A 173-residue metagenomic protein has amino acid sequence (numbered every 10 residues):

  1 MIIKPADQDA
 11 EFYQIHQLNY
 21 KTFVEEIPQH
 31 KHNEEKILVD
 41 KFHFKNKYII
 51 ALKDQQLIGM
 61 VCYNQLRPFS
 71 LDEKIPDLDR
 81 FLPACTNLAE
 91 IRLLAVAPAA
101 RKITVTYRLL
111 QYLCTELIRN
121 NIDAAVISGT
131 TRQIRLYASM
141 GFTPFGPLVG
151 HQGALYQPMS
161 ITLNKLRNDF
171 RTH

Functional and structural regions predicted by a protein language model:
M1-L38, H43, Y48-I58: Short amphipathic alpha-helix that is part of the acyltransferase structural core
T22, E116, N120, L136: Short alpha-helical functional segments enriched in proximate histidine and acidic residues
K45-I49, N87, L155-M159: Short beta-strand micro-motifs in enzyme catalytic cores
L57-R101, G150, Y156: Conserved acyl-donor/pantetheine-binding loop and adjacent beta-alpha core of acyl/acetyltransferases and related
R101-T115: Conserved acetyl-CoA-binding loop-helix of GNAT-fold acetyltransferases
L117-G129: Conserved GNAT acetyl-CoA-binding A-motif
T131-L148: Conserved active-site alpha-helix within GNAT-family acetyltransferase domains
Q152-H173: C-terminal "cap" of GNAT-fold acetyltransferases
